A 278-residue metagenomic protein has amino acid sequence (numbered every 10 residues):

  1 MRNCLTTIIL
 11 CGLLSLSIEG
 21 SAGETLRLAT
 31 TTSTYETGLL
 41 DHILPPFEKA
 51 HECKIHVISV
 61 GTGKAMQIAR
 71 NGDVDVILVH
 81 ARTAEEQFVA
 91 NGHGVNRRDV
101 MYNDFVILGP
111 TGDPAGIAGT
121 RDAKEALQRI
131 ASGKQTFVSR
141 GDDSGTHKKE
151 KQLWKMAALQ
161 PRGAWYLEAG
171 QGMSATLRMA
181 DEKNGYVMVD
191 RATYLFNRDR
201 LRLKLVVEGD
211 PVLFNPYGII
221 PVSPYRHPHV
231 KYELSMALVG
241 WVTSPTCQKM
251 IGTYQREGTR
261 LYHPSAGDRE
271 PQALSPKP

Functional and structural regions predicted by a protein language model:
M1-C4: Positively charged n-region of N-terminal signal peptides that target proteins for export
T6-S17: Bacterial N-terminal signal peptides
A22-K54, G63, Q67-D73, A81-R82 (+2 more regions): Exported/periplasmic ABC-transporter solute-binding proteins
G72, N103-D104: Short, conserved active-site loops that position catalytic residues or coordinate cofactors/metal ions across diverse
V76-Y102: Acidic, polar ligand-binding/catalytic clefts
I107: Serine endopeptidase catalytic core focused on the charge-relay Asp
